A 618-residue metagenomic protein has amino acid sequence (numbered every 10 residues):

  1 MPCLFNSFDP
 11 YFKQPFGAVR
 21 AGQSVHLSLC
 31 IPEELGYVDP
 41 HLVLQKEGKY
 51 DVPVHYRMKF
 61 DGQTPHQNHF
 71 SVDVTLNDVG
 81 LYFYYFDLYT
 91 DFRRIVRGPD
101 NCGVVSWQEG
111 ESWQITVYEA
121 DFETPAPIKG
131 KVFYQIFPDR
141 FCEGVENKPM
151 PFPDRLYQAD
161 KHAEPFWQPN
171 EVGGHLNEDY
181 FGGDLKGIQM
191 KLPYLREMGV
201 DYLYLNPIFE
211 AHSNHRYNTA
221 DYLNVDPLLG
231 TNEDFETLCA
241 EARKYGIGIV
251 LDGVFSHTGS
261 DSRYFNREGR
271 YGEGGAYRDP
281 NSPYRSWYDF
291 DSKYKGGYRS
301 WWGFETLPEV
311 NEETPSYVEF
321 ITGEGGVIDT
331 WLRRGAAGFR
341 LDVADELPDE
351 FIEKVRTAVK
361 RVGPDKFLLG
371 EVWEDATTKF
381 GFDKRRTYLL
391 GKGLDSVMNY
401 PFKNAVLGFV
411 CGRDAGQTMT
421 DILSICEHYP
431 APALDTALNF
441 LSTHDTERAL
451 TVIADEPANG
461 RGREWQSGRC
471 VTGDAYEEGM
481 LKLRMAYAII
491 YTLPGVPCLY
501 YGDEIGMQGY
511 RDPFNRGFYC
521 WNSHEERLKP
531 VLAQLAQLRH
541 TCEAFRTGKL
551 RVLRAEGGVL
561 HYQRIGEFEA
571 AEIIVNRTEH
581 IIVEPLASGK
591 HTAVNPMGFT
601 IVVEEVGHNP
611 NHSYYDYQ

Functional and structural regions predicted by a protein language model:
M1-Y134: Glycan-association/targeting regions that enable binding to alpha-glucans and other polysaccharides
Q14-F16, H26, L553-L586: Carbohydrate-binding surface patches
L29, I136, L195, L205 (+11 more regions): Conserved, mostly hydrophobic/aromatic
I31-E33, H591-Q618: C-terminal beta-strand-rich structural cap/linker in extracellular carbohydrate-active enzymes
F137-D201, I208-R334, V355-R361, T378: Substrate-binding/active-site clefts of carbohydrate-active enzymes
D139, G381-D383, L389, D395-S396 (+2 more regions): Aromatic/acidic polysaccharide-binding cleft in carbohydrate-active enzymes
D201-L203, A337, P497: Short acidic/polar active-site loop segments enriched in Thr and Asp
C239-G248, S256-H257, S262-E273, V327 (+4 more regions): Active-site-proximal helices and loops of the catalytic beta/alpha 8
